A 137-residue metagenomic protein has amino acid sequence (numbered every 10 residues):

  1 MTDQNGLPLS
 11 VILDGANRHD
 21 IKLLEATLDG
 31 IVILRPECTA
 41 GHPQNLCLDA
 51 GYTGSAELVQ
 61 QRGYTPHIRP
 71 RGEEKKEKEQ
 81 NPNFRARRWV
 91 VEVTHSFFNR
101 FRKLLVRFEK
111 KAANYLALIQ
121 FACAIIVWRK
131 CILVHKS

Functional and structural regions predicted by a protein language model:
I12-E37: Active-site beta-loop-alpha junctions of metal-dependent nucleic acid enzymes, especially the RNase H-like/DDE
N17, P36-A112: Helix-centered, glycine/charged polyanion-binding patches within enzymatic domains that contact phosphate-containing
L24, D49, F121: Residue-level signal for inorganic ion chemistry
D29, S96, Q120-C123: Generic alpha-helical structural context detector
N114-S137: C-terminal domain-tail junction helix/linker
